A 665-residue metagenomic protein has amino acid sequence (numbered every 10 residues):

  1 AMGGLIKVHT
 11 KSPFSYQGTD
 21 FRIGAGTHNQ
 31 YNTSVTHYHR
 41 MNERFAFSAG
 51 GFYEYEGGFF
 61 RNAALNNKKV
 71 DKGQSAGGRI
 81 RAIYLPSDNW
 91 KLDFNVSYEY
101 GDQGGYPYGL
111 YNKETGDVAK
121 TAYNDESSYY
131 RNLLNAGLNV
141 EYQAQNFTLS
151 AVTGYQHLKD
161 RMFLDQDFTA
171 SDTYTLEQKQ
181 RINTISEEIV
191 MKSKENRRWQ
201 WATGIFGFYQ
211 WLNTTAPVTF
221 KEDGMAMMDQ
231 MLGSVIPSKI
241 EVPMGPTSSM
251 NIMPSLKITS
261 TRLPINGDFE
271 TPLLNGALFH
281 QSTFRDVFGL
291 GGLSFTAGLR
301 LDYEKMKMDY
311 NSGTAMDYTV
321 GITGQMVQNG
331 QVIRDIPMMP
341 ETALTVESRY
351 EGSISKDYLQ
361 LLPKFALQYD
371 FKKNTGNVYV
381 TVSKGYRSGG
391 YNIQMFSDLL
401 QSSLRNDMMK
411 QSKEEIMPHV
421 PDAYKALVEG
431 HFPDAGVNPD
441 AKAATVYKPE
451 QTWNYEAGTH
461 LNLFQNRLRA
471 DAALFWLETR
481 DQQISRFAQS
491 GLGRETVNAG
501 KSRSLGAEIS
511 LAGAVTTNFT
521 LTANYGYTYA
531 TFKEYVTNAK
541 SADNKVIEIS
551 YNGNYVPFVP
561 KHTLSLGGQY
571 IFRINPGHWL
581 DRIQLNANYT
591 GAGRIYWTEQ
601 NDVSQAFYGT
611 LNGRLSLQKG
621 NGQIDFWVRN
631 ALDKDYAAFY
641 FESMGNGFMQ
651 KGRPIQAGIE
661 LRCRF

Functional and structural regions predicted by a protein language model:
A1-R22, V35-H37: N-terminal periplasmic accessory domains that precede and gate Gram-negative outer-membrane beta-barrel machines
P13-G18, E43-R44, D88-N89, N146 (+7 more regions): Short loop/turn motifs that connect adjacent beta-strands in outer-membrane beta-barrel proteins
G24-N32, E54-L85, A119-L133, T169-S186 (+6 more regions): Outer-membrane beta-barrel proteins
A25-E56, F60-Q103, N132-L138, N183 (+4 more regions): Transmembrane beta-barrel wall of Gram-negative outer-membrane proteins
R61-K69, Y106-A122, D167-T175, P217-P264 (+5 more regions): Solvent-exposed loop segments that connect transmembrane elements
N139-L164, N377-T381, Q394, L404-N498 (+3 more regions): Membrane-embedded beta-barrel scaffold of Gram-negative outer-membrane proteins
K192, R198, A202, F206-F208 (+4 more regions): Gram-negative outer-membrane beta-barrel transporters
L212, Y386, N518, N588-T598 (+1 more regions): C-terminal beta-signal and adjacent terminal beta-strands/loops of Gram-negative outer-membrane beta-barrel proteins
